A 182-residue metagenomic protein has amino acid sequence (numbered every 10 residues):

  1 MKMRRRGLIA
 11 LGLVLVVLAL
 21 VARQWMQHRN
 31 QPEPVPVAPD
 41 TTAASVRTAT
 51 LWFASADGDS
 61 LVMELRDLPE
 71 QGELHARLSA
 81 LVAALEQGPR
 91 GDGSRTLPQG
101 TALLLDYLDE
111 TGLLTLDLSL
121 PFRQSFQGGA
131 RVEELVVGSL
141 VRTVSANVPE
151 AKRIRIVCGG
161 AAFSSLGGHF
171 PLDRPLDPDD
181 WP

Functional and structural regions predicted by a protein language model:
M1-P182: Bimodal "functional hotspot" detector
